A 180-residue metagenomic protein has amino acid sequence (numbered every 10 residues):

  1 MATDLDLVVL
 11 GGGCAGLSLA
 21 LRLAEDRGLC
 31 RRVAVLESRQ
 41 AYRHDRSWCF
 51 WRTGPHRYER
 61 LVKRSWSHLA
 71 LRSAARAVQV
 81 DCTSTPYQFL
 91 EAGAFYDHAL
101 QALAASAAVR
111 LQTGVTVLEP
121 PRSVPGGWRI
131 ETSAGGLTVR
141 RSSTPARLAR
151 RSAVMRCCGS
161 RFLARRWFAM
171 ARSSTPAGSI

Functional and structural regions predicted by a protein language model:
A2-A34: N-terminal Rossmann-like FAD-binding beta1-loop-alpha1 element of flavoenzymes
A15, A41, L148: Conserved Rossmann-like nucleotide-cofactor binding loop
R22, D26, A102-I180: Predominantly flavin-linked oxidoreductase catalytic cores and closely associated redox partners
R22-R76, G93-A94: N-terminal FAD cofactor-binding segment of flavoenzymes
R72, D81, E131: Residue-level detector of conserved, well-ordered beta-strand and adjacent loop positions that form binding/recognition
A74, C82-T83, Q112-G114: Conserved beta-strand termini and adjacent loop/short-helix elements that scaffold enzyme active sites in alpha/beta
V78-D81, G135-L137: Short beta-strand segments
V80-Q101, P145: Short beta-strand to alpha-helix junction loop
